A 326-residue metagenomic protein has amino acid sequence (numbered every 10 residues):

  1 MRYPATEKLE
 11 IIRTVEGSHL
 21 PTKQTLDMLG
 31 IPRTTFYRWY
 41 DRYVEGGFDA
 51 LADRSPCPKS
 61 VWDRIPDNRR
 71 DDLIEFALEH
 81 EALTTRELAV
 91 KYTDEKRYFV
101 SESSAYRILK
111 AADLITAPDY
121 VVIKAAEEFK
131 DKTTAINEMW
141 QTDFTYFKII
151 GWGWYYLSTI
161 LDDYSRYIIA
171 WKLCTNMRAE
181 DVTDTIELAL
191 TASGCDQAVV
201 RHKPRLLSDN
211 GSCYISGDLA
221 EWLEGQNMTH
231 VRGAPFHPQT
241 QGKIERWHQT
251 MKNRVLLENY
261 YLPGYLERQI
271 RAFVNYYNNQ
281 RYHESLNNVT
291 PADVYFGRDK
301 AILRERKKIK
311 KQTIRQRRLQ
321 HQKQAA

Functional and structural regions predicted by a protein language model:
M1-H80, K91: Residue-centric detector for conserved, function-critical "anchor" positions in compact interaction modules
R2, E224-M228, Q249-A326: C-terminal domain-tail junction helix/linker
H19-P21, L83, V100, Y261: Residue-level signal for the short linker/turn that defines the boundary of a DNA-recognition helix
D41-E45, T93, R107-K110, L114 (+3 more regions): Residue-level detection of the helix-turn-helix DNA-binding "recognition helix"
F48-M139, P238, F296-I302: Basic, flexible linker segments flanking DNA-binding modules in nucleic acid-interacting mobile-element proteins
N68, Y98-F99, Y106-L161, Y167 (+3 more regions): Mobile-element integrase/transposase regions, centering on the N-terminal DNA-binding/Zn-coordinating module
I186, A198-S216, F236, N287-A292: Acidic/histidine-rich, metal-coordinating catalytic segments
K203-N210, E224-K243, L257-P263: RNase H-like polynucleotidyl transferase catalytic core
